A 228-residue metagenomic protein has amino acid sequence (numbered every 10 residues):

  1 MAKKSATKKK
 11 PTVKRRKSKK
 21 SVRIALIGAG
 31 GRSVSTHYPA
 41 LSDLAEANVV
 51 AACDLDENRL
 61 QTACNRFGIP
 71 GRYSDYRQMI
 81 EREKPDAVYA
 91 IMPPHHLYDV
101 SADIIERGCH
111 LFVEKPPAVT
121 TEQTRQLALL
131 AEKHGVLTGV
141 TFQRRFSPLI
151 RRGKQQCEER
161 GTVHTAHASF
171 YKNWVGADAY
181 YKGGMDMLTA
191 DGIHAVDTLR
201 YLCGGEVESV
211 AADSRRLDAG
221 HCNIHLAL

Functional and structural regions predicted by a protein language model:
K3-K4, K8-F67: N-terminal Rossmann-like dinucleotide-binding module
A47-A51, D86-V88, T138, M185-M187: Short active-site oxyanion
A47-V49, V163, V207: Core-facing hydrophobic residues within beta-strands of well-ordered domains
T62, Q78, A87, D99 (+6 more regions): Alpha-helical elements of Rossmann-like donor-binding domains used by nucleotide-donor carbohydrate transfer enzymes
F67-A128: Beta-loop-alpha module in the N-terminal Rossmann-like domain of NAD(P)-dependent dehydrogenases, especially those
A90, L111-E114, T138-F142, A211: Short catalytic-loop micro-motif centered on adjacent basic/acidic residues
A118-G176: A contiguous active-site-proximal alpha/beta segment in oxidoreductase catalytic domains
G176-L228: Rossmann-like dinucleotide-binding domain that binds NAD(P)(H)
